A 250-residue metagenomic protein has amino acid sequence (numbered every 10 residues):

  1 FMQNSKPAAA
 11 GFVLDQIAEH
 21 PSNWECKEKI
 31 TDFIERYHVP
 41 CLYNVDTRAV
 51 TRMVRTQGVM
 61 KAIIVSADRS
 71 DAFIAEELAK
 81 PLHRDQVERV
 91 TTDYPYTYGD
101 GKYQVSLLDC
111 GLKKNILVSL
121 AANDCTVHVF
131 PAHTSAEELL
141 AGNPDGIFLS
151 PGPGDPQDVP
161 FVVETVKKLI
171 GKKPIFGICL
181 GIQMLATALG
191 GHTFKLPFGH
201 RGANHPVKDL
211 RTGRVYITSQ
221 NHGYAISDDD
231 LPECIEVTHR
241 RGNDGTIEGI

Functional and structural regions predicted by a protein language model:
F1-E137, A141-G142, P156: RNA-binding accessory domains that recognize and position tRNA/RNA substrates
W24-K27, V159-V163, L231: Conserved strand-to-helix beginnings and helix N-cap segments that scaffold or border functional pockets
P40-C41, V127, I175, T193 (+1 more regions): Hydrophobic beta-strand scaffold residues
D46, C179, H222: Active-site glycine-centered loops adjacent to acidic/histidine catalytic or metal-binding residues that shape
L108, F130, L196, R240 (+1 more regions): Hydrophobic residues at beta-strand termini and immediately following loops that shape nucleotide-binding pockets
G146, P151-I217, A225: Cysteine-nucleophile active-site neighborhood
G213-I250: Catalytic beta-strand/loop cores that center a nucleophilic Ser/Cys/Thr and support acyl-enzyme chemistry
